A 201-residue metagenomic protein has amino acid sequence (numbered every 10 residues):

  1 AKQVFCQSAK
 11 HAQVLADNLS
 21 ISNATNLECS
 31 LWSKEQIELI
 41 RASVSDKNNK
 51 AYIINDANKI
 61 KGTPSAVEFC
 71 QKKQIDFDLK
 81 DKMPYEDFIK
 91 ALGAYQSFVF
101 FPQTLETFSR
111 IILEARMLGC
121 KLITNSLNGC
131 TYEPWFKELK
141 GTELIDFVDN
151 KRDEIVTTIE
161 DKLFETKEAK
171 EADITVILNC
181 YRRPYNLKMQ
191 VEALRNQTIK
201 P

Functional and structural regions predicted by a protein language model:
A1-N23, G62: A short, active-site helix/loop in glycosyltransferases that binds the activated sugar's phosphate group
A1-Q3, N48, A94-Q96, G119 (+1 more regions): Short, well-ordered alpha-helix to beta-strand connector turns
Q7-A9, I53-N58, D81-K82, P102-Q103 (+1 more regions): Structural motif
C29-F88, K200: Conserved catalytic-core segment of nucleotide-activated headgroup transferases in glycan assembly
Y85-Y95, M117: Short acidic alpha-helix that forms the nucleotide-activated donor recognition element in Leloir-type transferases
F101-K167: Catalytic binding pocket for nucleotide-activated donors in carbohydrate/polymer assembly enzymes
A172-I177: Cell-envelope/extracellular polymer assembly enzymes that use nucleotide-activated donors
R183-N196: Short, well-formed alpha-helical segments that are part of the catalytic scaffolds of diverse glycosyltransferases
